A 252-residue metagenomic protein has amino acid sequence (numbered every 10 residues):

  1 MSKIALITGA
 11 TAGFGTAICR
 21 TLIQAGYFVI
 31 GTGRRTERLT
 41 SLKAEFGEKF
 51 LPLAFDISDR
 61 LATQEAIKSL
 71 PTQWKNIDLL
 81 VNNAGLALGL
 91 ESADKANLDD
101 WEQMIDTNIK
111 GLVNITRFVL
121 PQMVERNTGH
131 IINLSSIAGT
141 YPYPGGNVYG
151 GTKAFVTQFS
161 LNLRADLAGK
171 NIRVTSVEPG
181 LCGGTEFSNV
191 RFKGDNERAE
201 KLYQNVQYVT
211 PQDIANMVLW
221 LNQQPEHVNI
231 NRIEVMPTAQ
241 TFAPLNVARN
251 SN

Functional and structural regions predicted by a protein language model:
T11-A12: Conserved glycine-rich cofactor-binding loop
A25-S41: Conserved glycine-rich Rossmann-like NAD(P)H-binding loop of the short-chain dehydrogenase/reductase
F55-E65, L98: The beta1-alpha1 cofactor-binding region of Rossmann-like NAD(H)/NADP(H)-dependent oxidoreductases
E91-A93, N97-I105: Substrate-binding pocket helix/loop in short-chain dehydrogenase/reductase
T116, T152: Active-site helix of classical SDR
S136: Residue(s) in the substrate-gating loop at a strand-loop-helix junction that position the organic substrate next
S176-V177, N196-P244: C-terminal helical subdomain
